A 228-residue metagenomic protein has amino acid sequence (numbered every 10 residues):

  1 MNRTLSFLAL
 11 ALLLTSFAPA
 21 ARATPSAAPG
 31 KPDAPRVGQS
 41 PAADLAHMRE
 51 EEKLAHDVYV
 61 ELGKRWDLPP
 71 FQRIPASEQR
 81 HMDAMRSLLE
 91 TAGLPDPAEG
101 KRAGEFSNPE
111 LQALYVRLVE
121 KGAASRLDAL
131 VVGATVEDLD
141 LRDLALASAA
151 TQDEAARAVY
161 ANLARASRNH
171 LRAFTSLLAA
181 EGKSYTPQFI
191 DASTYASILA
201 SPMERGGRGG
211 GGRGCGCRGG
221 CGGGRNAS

Functional and structural regions predicted by a protein language model:
M1-F7: Bacterial N-terminal signal peptides that target proteins for export
L8-S16: Bacterial N-terminal signal peptides
P19-R22: Sec/Tat signal peptide C-region and signal peptidase I cleavage site
P25-S228: All-alpha RGS (Regulator of G-protein Signaling) helical domain and cognate RGS-like helical scaffolds
